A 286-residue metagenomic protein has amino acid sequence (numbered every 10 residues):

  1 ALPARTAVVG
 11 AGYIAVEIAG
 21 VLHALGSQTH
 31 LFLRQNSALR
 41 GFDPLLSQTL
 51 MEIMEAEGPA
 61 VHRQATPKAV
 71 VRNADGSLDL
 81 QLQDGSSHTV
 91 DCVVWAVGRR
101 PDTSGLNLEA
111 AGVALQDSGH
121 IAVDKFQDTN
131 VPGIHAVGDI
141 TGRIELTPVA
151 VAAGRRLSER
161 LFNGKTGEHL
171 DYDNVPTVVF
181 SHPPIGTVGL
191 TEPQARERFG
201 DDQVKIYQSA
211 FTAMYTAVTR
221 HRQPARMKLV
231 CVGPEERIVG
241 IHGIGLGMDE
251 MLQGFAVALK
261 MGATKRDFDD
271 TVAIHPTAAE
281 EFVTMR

Functional and structural regions predicted by a protein language model:
A1-A4, S87-G164: FAD-site-proximal beta/loop scaffold in flavoenzymes
P3-A7, Y13-D79, I144-V151, E159-Q194: Rossmann-like dinucleotide-binding cores of NAD(P)H-dependent redox enzymes
V16-E17, L39, T89, D102-G105 (+4 more regions): Glycine/Thr-rich phosphate-binding loops of Rossmann-like dinucleotide-binding domains
A60-H62, H135, K205-Y207: General small-molecule cofactor/ligand-binding pocket signal
A74, D117, V232-E235: Short acidic-glycine loop/turn motifs at beta-strand connectors
Q83-G85: Glycine-centered tight beta-turn/hairpin loop motif at sheet-sheet or coil-to-beta transitions
A114-D117, G164-N174, D201-Y207: A short alpha-helix-loop-beta-strand transition element characteristic of N-terminal alpha/beta dinucleotide-binding
V175, F180-R286: Flexible, glycine-rich terminal cap/loop adjacent to redox cofactors in electron-transfer oxidoreductases
